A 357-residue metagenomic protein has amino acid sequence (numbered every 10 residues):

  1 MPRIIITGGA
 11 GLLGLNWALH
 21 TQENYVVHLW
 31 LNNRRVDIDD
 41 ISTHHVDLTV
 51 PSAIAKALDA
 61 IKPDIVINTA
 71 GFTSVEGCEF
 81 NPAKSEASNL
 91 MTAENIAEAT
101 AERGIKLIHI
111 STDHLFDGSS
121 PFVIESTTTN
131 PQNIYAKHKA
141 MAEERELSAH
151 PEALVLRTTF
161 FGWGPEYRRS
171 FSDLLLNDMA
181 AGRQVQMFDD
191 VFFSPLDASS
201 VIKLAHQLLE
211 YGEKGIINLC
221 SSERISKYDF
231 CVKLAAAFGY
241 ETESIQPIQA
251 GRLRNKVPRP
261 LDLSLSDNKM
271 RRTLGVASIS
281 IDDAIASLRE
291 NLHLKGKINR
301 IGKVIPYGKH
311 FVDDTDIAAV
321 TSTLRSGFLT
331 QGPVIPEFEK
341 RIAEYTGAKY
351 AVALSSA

Functional and structural regions predicted by a protein language model:
P2-N24: N-terminal Rossmann NAD(P)H-binding glycine-rich loop of SDR-like oxidoreductase domains
L48-S88: NAD(P)H-binding glycine-rich loop region in Rossmannoid oxidoreductase-like domains and their noncatalytic homologs
V66, F80-I108: NAD(P)-cofactor binding segment of oxidoreductase domains
A87, M91-N95, E102, L115-L156 (+1 more regions): Catalytic helix-loop patch of NAD(P)-dependent Rossmann-fold dehydrogenases
E144-F193, S200: NAD(P)-dependent short-chain dehydrogenase/reductase
A198, S226-V232, I248-L288: Conserved C-terminal active-site "lid" loop/helix of NAD(P)H-dependent oxidoreductases that clamps the redox cofactor
L204, Y211-K256, K295-K297: Mid/C-terminal beta-alpha module of Rossmann-like enzyme folds, strongest in SDR-family dehydrogenases/epimerases
E339-A357: Short loop-beta-helix segment that forms the pyridoxal 5′-phosphate
